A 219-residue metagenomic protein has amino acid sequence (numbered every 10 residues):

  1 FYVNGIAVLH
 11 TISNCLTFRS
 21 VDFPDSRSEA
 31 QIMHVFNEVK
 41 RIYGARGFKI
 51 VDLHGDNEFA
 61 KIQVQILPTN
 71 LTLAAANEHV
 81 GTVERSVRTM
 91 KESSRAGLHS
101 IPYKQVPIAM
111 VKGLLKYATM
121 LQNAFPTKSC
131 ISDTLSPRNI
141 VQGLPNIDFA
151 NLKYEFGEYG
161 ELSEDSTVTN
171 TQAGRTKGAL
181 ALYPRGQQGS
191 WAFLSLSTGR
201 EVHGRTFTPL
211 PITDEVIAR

Functional and structural regions predicted by a protein language model:
F1-E92, N139-R219: Retroviral integrase
A75, V83-C130: Surface-exposed, charged/polar loop-rich segments that form substrate/cofactor-binding or regulatory interfaces
F125, D133-P137, V141-L144: Non-catalytic, peripheral interaction segments enriched in hydrophobic/basic residues
